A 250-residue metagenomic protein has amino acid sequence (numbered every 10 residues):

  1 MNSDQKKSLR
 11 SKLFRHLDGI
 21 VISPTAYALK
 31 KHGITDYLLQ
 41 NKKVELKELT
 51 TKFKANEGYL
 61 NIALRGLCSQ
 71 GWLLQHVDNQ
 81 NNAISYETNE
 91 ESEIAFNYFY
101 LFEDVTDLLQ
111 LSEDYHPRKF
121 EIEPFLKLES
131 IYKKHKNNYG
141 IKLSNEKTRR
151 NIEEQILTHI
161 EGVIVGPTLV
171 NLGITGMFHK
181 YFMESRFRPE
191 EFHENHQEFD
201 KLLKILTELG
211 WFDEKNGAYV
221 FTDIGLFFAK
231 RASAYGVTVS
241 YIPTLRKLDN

Functional and structural regions predicted by a protein language model:
M1-D249: N-terminal accessory segments
